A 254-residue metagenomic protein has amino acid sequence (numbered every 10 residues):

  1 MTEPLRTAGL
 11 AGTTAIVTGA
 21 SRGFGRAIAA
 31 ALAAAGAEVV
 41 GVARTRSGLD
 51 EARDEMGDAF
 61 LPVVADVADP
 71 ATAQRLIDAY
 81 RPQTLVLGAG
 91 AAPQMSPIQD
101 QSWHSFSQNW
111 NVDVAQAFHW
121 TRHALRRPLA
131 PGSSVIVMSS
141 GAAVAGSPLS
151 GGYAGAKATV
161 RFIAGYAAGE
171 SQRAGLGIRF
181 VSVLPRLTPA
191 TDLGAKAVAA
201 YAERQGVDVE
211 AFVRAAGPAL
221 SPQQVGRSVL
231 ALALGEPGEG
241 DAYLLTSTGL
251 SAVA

Functional and structural regions predicted by a protein language model:
T14, S21-R22: Conserved glycine-rich cofactor-binding loop
T18, P82-G90, D113, V137 (+1 more regions): Rossmann-fold scaffold of SDR-type NAD(P)-dependent oxidoreductases
A35-E51: Conserved glycine-rich Rossmann-like NAD(P)H-binding loop of the short-chain dehydrogenase/reductase
D78, V112-S133, G169, R173: Amphipathic alpha-helical dimer-interface segment in Rossmann-like NAD(P)H-dependent oxidoreductases
G90-S107, L149: Conserved mid-core segment of classical short-chain dehydrogenase/reductases
Q99-F118, I136, V160: Catalytic Tyr-X3-Lys loop
S134-A174, L184-T191, A195: Catalytic loop of short-chain dehydrogenase/reductase
I178, A202-A254: C-terminal helical subdomain
